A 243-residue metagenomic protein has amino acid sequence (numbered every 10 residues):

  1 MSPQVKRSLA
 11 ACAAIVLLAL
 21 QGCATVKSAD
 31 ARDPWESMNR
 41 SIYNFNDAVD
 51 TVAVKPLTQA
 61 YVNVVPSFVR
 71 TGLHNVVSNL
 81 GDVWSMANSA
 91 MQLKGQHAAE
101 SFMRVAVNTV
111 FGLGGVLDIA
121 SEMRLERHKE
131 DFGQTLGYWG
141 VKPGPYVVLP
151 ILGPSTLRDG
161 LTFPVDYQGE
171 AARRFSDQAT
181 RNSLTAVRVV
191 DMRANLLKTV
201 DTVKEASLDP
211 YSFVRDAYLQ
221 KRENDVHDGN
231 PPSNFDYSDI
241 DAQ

Functional and structural regions predicted by a protein language model:
M1-C12: Bacterial N-terminal signal peptides that target proteins for export
L17-S41, T51: Bacterial Sec signal peptide processing site at the extreme N-terminus
T25-K27, Q134, W139-Q243: A structured, mid-to-C-terminal "fold-capping" secondary-structure block
D33-R40, P56-Q59, S85: Acidic/histidine-rich, surface-exposed loop or edge segments in extracytoplasmic proteins
F45-A48: N-terminal, Lys/Arg-enriched amphipathic/low-complexity engagement segments that precede the first folded domain
V52, L57-F68: Membrane interface segments of multi-pass transport proteins and intramembrane proteases
R70-V76: Beta-rich strand-turn-strand
N79-L157: Mid-length scaffold segments of soluble, non-membrane domains
